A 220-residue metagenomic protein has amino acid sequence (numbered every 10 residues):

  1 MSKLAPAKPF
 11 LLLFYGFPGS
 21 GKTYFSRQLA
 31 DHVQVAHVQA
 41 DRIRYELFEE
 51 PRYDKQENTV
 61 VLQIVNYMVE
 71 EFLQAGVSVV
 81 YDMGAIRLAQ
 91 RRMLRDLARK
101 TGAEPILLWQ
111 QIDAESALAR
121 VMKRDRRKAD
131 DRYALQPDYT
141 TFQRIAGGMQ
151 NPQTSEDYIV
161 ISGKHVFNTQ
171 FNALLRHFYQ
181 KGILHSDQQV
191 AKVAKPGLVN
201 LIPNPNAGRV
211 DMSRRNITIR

Functional and structural regions predicted by a protein language model:
S2-P6, Q150-R220: NTP-dependent small-molecule kinase module
L11: Walker A (P-loop) ATP-phosphate-binding motif of ABC ATPase nucleotide-binding domains
F14: Hydrophobic anchor at the beta1->P-loop junction of P-loop NTPases
S20, Y24-V77: Conserved substrate/cofactor phosphate-moiety recognition/catalytic segment in nucleotide-dependent phosphotransferases
V35-H37, P105-L107, D157-V160: Conserved beta-strand scaffold positions in the cores of enzyme catalytic domains, especially in NTP/NDP-utilizing
R42-R44, I86-R87, Q111-L118, H165-F167: Conserved nucleotide-binding/hydrolysis micro-motifs of P-loop NTPases
Q56-P105: Glycine-rich phosphate-binding loop used to anchor ATP phosphates in small-molecule kinases, encompassing both
R99-Q150: A glycine- and Lys/Arg-enriched "phosphate-lid" helix/loop adjacent to the NTP-binding pocket of small-molecule kinases
